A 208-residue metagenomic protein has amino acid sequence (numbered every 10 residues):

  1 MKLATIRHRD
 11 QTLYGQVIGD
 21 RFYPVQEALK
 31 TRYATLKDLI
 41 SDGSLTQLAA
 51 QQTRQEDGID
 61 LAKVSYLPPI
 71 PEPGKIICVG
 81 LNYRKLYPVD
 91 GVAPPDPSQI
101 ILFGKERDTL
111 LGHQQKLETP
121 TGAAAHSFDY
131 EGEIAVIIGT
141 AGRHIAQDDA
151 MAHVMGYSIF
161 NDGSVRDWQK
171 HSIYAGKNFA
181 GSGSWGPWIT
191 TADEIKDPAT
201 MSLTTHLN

Functional and structural regions predicted by a protein language model:
M1-I100, S172, E194-K196: N-terminal non-catalytic cap/leader segment that marks the start of a structured domain
P73-N208: Glycine-enriched loop-and-adjacent helix/strand subsegments that border the catalytic/binding cleft of enzyme cores
